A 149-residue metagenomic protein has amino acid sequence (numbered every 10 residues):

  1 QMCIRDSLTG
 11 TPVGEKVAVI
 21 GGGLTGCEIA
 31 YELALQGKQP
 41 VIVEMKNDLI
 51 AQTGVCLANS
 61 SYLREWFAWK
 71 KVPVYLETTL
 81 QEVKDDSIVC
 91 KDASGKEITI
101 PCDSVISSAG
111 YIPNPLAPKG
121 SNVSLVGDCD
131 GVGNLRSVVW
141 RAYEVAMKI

Functional and structural regions predicted by a protein language model:
M2-I4: Short, small-residue-biased leader/transition segments that mark boundaries at the very start of proteins
V13-V17, E77, D85: Phosphate-coordination loops involved in phosphoryl transfer and adenosine-cofactor binding
K16, K38-V41, N122: Residues at the starts of beta-strands that form the adenosine-phosphate
G21-G23: Glycine-rich Rossmann-fold phosphate-binding loop(s) that bind the pyrophosphate of adenine dinucleotide cofactors
G26-I29, A51-N59, S124-I149: A conserved FAD-binding loop/helix module that cradles the flavin
E32-T79: Rossmann-like dinucleotide-binding cores of NAD(P)H-dependent redox enzymes
K84-T99: Conserved beta-strand-loop-beta-strand element in the redox core of flavoprotein oxidoreductases
C102-P115: Glycine-/small-residue-rich beta->alpha transition segments that form the dinucleotide
